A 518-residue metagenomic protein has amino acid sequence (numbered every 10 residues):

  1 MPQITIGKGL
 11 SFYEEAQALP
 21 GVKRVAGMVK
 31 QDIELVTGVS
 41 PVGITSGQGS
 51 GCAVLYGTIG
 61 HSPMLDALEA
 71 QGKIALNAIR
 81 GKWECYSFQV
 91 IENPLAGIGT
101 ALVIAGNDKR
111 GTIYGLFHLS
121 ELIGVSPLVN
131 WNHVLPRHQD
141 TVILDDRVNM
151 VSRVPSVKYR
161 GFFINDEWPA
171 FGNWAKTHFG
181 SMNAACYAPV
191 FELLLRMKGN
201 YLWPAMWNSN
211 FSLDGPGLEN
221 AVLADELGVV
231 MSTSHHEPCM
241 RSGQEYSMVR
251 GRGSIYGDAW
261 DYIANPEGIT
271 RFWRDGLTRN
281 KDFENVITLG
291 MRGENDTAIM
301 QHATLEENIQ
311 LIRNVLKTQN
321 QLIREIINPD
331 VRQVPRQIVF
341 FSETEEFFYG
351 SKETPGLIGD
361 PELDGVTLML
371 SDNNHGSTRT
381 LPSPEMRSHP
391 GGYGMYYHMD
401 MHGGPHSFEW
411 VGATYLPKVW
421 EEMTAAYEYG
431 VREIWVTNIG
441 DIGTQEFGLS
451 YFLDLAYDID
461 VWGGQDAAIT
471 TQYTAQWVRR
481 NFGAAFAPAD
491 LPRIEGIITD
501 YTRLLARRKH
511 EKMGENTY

Functional and structural regions predicted by a protein language model:
M1-R153: Contiguous, structured surface segment used for ligand recognition
Y13-P20, A101-G106, N165-A184, N200-S212 (+4 more regions): The substrate-binding groove and active-site-proximal loops of carbohydrate-active enzymes, especially glycoside
L19-G21, S62-M64, R110-T112, P169-G172 (+12 more regions): Flexible loop/turn segments at secondary-structure boundaries
G38, L135-D146, W207, G215-E226 (+3 more regions): Gly/Pro-rich turn-and-neighbor structural signature
V125, V148-V151, E245, Q319-Y518: Substrate-binding groove of N-acetylhexosamine-processing glycoside hydrolases
L128-F179, A185-A205, G391-G394: An acidic-aromatic substrate-binding cleft motif
R160-I164, L195, Y201-P204, M231-H235 (+5 more regions): Hydrophobic faces of well-ordered beta-strands that scaffold small-molecule active sites in alpha/beta enzyme cores
G180-N210, P216-E219, L223-S232, D282 (+1 more regions): Catalytic domains of carbohydrate-active enzymes, especially glycoside hydrolases
